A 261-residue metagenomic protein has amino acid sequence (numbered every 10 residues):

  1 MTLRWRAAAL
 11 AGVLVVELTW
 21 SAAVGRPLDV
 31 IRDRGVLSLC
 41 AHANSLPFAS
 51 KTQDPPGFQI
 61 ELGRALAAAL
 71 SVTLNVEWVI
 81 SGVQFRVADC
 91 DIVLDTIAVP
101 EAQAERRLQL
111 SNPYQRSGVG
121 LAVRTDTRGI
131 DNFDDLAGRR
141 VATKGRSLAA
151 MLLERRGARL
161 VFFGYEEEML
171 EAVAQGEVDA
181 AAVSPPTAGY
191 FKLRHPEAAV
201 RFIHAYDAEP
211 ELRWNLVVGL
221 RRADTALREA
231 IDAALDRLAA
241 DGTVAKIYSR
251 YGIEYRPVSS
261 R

Functional and structural regions predicted by a protein language model:
A9-T19: Bacterial N-terminal signal peptides
L18, M151-V161, V200-F202, A233-R261: Ligand-binding clefts/hinges and TM-proximal coupling segments of bilobed small-molecule sensing domains
R34-F58: Short glycine-rich His-centered loop
H42-A43, Q115-V123, K192-D236, G252-R261: Periplasmic-binding protein-like
P56, R64, A68, T73-D135 (+1 more regions): Acidic, polar ligand-binding/catalytic clefts
G57-A69, T127, D134, R139-R140 (+2 more regions): Extended ligand-binding regions for polar small-molecule ligands
T73-R86, R128, R146-S147, V161-Q175: Short helix-initiation/N-cap motifs at beta->coil->alpha
V83-R86, I97-E105, L152-R155, D179-L212: A ligand-binding cleft/hinge motif common to bilobed small-molecule-binding domains
